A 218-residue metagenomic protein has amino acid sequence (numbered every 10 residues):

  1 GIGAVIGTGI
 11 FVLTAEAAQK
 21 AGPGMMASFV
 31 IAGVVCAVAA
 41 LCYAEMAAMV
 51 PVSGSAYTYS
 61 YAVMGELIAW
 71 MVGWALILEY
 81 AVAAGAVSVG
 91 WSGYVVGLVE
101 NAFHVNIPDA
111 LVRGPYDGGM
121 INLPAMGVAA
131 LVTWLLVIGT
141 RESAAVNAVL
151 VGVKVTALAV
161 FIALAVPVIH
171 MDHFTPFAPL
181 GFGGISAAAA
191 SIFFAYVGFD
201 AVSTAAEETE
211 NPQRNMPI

Functional and structural regions predicted by a protein language model:
G1-I10: The first (N-terminal) embedded transmembrane alpha-helix
I2, V30-I31, W74-V82, G127-W134 (+1 more regions): Hydrophobic alpha-helical transmembrane segments of multi-pass membrane proteins
A4, A32-C36, L76-I77, V151 (+1 more regions): Residue-level recognition of pore/gate-forming positions within transmembrane alpha-helices of multi-pass
I10-R113: Extracellular loop-to-transmembrane helix junctions
M25-M26, F103-G127, V149-I218: Helix-loop-helix junctions that connect adjacent transmembrane segments in multi-pass membrane transporters
A40, V132-L136, L158-A165: Structural signal for membrane-spanning alpha-helices in multi-pass inner-membrane proteins, emphasizing helix cores
E45-A47, M71, A75, G114 (+2 more regions): Membrane-water interface regions at transmembrane-helix termini and the short interhelical loops of multi-pass membrane
